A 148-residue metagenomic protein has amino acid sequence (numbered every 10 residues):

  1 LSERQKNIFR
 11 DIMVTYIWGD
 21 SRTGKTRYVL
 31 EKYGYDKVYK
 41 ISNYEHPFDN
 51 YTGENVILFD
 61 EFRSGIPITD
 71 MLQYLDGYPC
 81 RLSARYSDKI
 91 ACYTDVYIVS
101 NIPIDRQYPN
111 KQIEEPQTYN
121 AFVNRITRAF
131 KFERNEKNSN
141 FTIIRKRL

Functional and structural regions predicted by a protein language model:
L1-T52, F130-K131: P-loop NTPase catalytic core of nucleic-acid-dependent motor ATPases
I12, E54, Y93-D95: Short, surface-exposed beta-edge/turn micro-motifs
D60: Short sequence/structural segments immediately N-terminal
S64-L148: Replace "adjacent to P-loop NTPase cores in ATP/GTP-dependent enzymes" with "adjacent to NTP-binding cores
